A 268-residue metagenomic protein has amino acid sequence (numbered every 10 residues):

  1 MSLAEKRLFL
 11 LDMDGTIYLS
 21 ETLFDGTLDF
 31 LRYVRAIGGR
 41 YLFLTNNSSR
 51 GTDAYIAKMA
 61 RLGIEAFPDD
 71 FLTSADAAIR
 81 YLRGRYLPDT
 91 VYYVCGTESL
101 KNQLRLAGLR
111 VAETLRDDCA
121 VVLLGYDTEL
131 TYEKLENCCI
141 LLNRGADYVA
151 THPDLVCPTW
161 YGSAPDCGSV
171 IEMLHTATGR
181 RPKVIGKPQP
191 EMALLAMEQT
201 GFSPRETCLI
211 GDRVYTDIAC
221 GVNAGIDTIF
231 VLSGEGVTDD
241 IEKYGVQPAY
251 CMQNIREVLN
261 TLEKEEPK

Functional and structural regions predicted by a protein language model:
S2-L11, Y18-A36, D53-L72, I79-K268: Asp-based, Mg2+/Mn2+-dependent phosphohydrolase catalytic module
R40: N-terminal phosphate-binding loop and flanking beta/alpha elements of the actin-like ATPase fold
N47: Conserved phosphate/oxyanion-binding catalytic-loop motifs
